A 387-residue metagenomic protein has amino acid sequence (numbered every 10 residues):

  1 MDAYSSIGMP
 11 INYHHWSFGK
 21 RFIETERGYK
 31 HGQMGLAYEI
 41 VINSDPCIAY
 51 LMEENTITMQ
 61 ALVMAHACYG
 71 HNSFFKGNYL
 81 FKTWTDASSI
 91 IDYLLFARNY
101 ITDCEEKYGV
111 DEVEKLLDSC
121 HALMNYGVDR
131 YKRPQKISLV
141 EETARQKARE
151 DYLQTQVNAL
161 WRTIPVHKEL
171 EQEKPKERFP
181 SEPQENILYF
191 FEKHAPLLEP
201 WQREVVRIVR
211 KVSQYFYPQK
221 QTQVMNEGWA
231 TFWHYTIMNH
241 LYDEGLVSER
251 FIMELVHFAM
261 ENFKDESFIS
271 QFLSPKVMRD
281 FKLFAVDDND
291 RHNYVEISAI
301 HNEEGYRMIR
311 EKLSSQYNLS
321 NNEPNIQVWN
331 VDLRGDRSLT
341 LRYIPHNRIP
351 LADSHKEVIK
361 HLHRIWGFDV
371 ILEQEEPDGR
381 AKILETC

Functional and structural regions predicted by a protein language model:
M1-C47, T83, I164-L198, D378 (+1 more regions): Auxiliary, metal-adjacent structural segments of Zn-dependent hydrolase domains
S44-P46, Y69, A195, S213 (+1 more regions): Short, flexible loop/turn elements at secondary-structure junctions
P46-V63, Y217-T222: Short pre-active-site segment immediately N-terminal to the catalytic Zn-binding motif
C47, E54, T58, F74 (+1 more regions): Non-catalytic terminal regions of proteins
A65, Y69-G70, F74: Short active-site segment of divalent metal-dependent hydrolases/proteases that encodes the spacing between
F74-K136, E227-L246, H257-N262: Post-HExxH zinc-binding segment in Zn-dependent metallohydrolases
Y131-Y189: Extended catalytic-interface subdomain
P175-N262: Long, internal scaffold/assembly segments composed of regular secondary structure
